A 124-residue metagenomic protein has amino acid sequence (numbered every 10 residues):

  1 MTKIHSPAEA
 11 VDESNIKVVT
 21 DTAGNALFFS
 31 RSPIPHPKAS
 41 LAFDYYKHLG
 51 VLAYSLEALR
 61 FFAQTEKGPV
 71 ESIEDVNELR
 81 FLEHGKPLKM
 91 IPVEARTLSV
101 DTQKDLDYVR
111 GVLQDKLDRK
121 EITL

Functional and structural regions predicted by a protein language model:
M1-E66: Conserved core of the sugar-phosphate nucleotidyltransferase
K38-L124: Conserved alpha/beta core of the MobA/IspD/sugar-nucleotide pyrophosphorylase nucleotidyltransferase superfamily
